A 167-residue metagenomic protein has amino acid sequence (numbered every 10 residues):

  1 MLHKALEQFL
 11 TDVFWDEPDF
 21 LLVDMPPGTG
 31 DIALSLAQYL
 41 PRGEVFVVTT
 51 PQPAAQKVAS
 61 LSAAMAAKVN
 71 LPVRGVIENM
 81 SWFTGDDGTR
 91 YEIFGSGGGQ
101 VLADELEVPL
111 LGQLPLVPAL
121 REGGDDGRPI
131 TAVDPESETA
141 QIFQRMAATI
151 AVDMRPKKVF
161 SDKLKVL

Functional and structural regions predicted by a protein language model:
M1-K4, D31, L40, A54-K57 (+2 more regions): Conserved active-site and cofactor/substrate-binding residues in soluble primary-metabolism enzymes
M1-L36: Phosphate-binding/switch loop-helix module in NTP-utilizing enzymes
F14, A37-Q38, Y91, E122: Replace "in large, NTP-powered and nucleic-acid-processing enzymes" with "in large, NTP-powered factors and other
D16-G30, P41-A63: Conserved Switch II/interswitch segment of TRAFAC-class P-loop GTPases
L34-A37, A59-S60, G88-T89: Short amphipathic alpha-helical segments
A63-L167: C-terminal lobe/tail of nucleotide-utilizing enzymes
